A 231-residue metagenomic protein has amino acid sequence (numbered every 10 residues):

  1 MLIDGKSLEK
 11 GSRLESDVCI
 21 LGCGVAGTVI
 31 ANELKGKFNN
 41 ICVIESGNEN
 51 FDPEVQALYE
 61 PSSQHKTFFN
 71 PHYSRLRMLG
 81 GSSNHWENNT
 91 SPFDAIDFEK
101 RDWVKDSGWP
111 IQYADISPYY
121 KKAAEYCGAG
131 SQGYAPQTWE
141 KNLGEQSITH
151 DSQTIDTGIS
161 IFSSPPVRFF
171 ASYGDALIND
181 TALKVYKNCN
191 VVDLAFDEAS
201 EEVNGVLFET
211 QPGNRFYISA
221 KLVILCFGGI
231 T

Functional and structural regions predicted by a protein language model:
M1-V18, G36-K37: Extreme N-terminal leader/targeting segments of oxidoreductases
S7, M78, F208-G213: Short acidic, glycine-rich loop/turn motifs
S12-S16, P212-L222, C226: Core beta-strand elements of the Rossmann-like FAD/NAD(P) dinucleotide-binding domain in flavoenzyme oxidoreductases
S16-V43: N-terminal Rossmann-like FAD-binding beta1-loop-alpha1 element of flavoenzymes
G24-V25, G47-N48, A220-L222, C226-T231: Glycine-/small-residue-rich beta->alpha transition segments that form the dinucleotide
V43-S46, F51, S82: Hydrophobic or amphipathic alpha-helical targeting/insertion segments
E60-P136: Redox-cofactor-proximal catalytic regions of oxidoreductases
D102-K105, W109-V203, E209: Conserved redox-cofactor binding core of oxidoreductases
